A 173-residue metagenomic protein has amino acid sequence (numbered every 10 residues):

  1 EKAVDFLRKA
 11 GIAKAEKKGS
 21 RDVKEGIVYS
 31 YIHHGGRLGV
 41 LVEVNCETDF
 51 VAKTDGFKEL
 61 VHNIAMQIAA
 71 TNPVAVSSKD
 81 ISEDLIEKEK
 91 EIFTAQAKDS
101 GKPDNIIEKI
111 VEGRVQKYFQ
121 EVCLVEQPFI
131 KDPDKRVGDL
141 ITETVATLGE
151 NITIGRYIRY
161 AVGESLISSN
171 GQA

Functional and structural regions predicted by a protein language model:
E1-A173: N-terminal assembly/interaction segments in proteins that build large macromolecular machines
